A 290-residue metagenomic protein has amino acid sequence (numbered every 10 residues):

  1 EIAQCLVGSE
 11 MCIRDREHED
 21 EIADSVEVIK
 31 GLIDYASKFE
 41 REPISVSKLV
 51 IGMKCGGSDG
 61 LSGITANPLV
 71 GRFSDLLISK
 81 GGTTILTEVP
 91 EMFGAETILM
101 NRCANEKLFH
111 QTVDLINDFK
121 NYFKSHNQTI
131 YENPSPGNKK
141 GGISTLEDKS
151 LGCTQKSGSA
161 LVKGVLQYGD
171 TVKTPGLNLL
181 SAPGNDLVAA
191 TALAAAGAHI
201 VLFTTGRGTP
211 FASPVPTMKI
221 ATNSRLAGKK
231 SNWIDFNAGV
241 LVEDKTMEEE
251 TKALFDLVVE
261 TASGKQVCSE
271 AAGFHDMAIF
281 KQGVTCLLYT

Functional and structural regions predicted by a protein language model:
E1, E19-E21, D59-G63: A generic structural signal for short coil/turn motifs at secondary-structure boundaries
E1-G8, I13, Y289: Single conserved hydrophobic/aromatic residue that forms the stacking wall/gate of nucleotide- or nucleobase-binding
V7, I44, A196: Structured loop/turn residues at beta-strand edges in well-structured enzyme cores
S9-E10, R14-E40: Active-site cavity-forming subdomains of large catalytic enzyme subunits
D20, D24-V28, V46, P68 (+1 more regions): Residues forming well-ordered secondary-structure scaffolds
D34-E42, G57, S125: Conserved helix-loop functional segments at active or binding sites
E40-V50: Glycine-rich phosphate/diphosphate-binding loops that line cofactor/substrate pockets in enzymes
K48, M53, D59-L288: Anaerobic metallocofactor- and corrinoid-dependent redox/one-carbon enzyme cores, especially those from methanogenesis
